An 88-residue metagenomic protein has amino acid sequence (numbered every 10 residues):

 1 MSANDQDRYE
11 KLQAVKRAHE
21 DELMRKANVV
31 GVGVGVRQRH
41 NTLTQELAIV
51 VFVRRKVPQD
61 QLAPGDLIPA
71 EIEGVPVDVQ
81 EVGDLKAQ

Functional and structural regions predicted by a protein language model:
M1-Q88: Terminal presequence/propeptide segments associated with secretion/organelle targeting and zymogen/polyprotein
